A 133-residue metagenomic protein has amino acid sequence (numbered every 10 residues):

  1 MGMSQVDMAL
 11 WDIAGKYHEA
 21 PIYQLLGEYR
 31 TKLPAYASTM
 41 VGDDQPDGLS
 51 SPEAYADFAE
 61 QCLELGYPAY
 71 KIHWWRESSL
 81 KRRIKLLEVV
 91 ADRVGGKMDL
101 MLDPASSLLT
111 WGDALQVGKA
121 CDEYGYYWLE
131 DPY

Functional and structural regions predicted by a protein language model:
M1-M101, A105-E123: N-terminal capping/lid subdomain adjacent to the active-site entrance of alpha/beta enzymes
R83, P132-Y133: A general structural motif
Y126: A conserved nucleotide-sugar
